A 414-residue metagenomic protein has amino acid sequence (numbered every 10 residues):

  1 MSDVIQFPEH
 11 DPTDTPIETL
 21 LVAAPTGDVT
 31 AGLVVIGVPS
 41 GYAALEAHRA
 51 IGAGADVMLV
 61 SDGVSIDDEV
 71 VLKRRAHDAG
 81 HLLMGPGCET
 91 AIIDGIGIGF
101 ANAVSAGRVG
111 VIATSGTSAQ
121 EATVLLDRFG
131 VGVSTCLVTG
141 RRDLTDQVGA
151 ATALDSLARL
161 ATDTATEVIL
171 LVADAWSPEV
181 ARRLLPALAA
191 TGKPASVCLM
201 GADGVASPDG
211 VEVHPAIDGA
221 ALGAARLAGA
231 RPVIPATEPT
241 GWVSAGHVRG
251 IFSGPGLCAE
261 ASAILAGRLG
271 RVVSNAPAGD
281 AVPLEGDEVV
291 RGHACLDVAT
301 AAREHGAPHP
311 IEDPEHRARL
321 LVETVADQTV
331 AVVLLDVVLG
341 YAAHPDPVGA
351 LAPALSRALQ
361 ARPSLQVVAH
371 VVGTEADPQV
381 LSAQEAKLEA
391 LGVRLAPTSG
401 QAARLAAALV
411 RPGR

Functional and structural regions predicted by a protein language model:
M1-R414: Catalytic-core regions of core metabolic enzymes, especially those transforming organic acids/acyl-group intermediates
